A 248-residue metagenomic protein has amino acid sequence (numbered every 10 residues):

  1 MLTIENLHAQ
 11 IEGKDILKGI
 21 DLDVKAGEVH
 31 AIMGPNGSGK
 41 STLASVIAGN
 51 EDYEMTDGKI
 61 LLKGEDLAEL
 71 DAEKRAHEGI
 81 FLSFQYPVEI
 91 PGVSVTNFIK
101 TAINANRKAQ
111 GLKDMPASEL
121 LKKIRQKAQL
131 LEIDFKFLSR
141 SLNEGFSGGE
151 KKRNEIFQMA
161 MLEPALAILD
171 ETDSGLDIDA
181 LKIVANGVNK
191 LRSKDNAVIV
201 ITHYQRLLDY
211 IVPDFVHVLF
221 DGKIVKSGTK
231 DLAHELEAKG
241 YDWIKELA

Functional and structural regions predicted by a protein language model:
L2-I4, L17-G19: Conserved structural motif at the start of ABC-family nucleotide-binding domains
V24-A26: Conserved hydrophobic segment flanking the Walker A/P-loop of ABC-type ATPase nucleotide-binding domains
M33-P35: The feature captures the beta-strand-to-loop junction immediately N-terminal to the Walker
K59-R75, N143: ABC ATPase NBD Q-loop/coupling interface
L82-Y86, G92-K108, K123: Q-loop/switch helix immediately C-terminal to the Walker
M159-A160: ABC ATPase C-loop
I168-T172, D179: Walker B catalytic motif
F215, L219, K223-E246: Conserved beta-strand-loop-alpha-helix hinge in the C-terminal portion of ABC ATPase nucleotide-binding domains
